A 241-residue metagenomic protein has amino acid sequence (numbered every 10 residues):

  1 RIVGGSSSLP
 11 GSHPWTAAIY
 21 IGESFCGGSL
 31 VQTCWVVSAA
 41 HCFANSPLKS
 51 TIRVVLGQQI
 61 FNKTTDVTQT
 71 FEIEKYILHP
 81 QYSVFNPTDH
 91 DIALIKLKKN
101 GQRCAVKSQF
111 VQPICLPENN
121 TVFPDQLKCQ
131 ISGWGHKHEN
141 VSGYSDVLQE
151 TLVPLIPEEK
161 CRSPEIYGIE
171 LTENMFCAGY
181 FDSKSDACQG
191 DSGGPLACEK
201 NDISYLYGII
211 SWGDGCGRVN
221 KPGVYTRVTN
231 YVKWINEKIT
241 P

Functional and structural regions predicted by a protein language model:
R1-P241: Extracellular "complement/coagulation-type" protease architecture
